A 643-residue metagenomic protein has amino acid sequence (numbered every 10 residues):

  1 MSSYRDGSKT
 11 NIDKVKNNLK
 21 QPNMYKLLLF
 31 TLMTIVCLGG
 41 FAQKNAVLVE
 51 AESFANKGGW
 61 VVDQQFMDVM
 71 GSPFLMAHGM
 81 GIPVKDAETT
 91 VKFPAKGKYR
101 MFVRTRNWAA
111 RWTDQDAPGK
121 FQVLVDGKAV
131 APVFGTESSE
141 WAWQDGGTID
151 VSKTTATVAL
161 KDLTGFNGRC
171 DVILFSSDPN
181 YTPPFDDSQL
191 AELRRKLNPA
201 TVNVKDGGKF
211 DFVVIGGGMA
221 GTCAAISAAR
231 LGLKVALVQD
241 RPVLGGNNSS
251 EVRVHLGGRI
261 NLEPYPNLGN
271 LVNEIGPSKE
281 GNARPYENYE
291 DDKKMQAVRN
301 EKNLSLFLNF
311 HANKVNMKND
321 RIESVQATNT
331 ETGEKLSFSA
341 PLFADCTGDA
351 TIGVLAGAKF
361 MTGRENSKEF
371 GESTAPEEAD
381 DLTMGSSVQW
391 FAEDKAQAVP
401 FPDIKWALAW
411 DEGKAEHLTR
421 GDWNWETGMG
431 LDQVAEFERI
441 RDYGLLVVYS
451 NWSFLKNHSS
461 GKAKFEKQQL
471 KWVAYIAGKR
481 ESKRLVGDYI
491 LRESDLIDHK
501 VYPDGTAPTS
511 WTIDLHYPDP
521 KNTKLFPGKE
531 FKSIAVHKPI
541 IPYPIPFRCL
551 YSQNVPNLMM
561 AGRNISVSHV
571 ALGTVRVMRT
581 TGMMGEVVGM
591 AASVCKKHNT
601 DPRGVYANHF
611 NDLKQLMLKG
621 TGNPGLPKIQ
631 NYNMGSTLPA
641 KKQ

Functional and structural regions predicted by a protein language model:
M1-Q43: Bacterial Sec-dependent N-terminal signal peptides
Q43-K205: Extracytoplasmic
P199-V202, D206, N247, N309 (+2 more regions): Flavin (FAD/FMN)-binding glycine-rich loop and adjacent Rossmann-like elements that form
D206-G218: Beta1/beta-strand and adjacent pyrophosphate-binding region of the FAD-binding site in flavoprotein oxidoreductases
G221: N-terminal Rossmann-fold NAD(P) dinucleotide-binding loop
A228: Aromatic pocket-lining residues of Rossmann-like dinucleotide-binding sites
L233-K234, Q239-K318, M361, M384-A392: Conserved N-terminal/central alpha/beta ligand/cofactor-binding core
